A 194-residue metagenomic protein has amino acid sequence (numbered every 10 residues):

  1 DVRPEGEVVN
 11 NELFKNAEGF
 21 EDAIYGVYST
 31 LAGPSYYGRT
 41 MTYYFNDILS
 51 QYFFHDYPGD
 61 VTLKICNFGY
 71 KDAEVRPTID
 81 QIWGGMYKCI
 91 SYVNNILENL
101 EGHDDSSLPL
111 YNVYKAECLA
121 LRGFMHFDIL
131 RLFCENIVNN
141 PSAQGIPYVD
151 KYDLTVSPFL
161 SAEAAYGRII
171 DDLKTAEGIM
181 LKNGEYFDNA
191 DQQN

Functional and structural regions predicted by a protein language model:
D1-Y44: Membrane-proximal, proline-rich intrinsically disordered regions
A32-Y37, Y52-D56, M125-E135: Secretory-pathway/luminal and periplasmic proteins that interact with or process carbohydrate-rich
Y44-Q51, Y114, L121: Acidic helix-start/capping segments at beta-turn-to-alpha-helix junctions
N46-T62: Active-site substrate-recognition loop segments, prototypically the cytochrome P450 B′-helix/B-C loop
D60-F133, T155, L160-E163, T175-F187: Conserved, well-structured interaction surfaces
N136-V149: Short, flexible, mixed-charge acidic loops at enzyme active sites
E163-G167, D171: Glycine-centered hinge/linker elements that transmit conformational signals in sensory and ligand-binding systems
A190-N194: Aromatic- and glycine-enriched pocket-lining scaffold segments that form the walls of small-molecule binding clefts
